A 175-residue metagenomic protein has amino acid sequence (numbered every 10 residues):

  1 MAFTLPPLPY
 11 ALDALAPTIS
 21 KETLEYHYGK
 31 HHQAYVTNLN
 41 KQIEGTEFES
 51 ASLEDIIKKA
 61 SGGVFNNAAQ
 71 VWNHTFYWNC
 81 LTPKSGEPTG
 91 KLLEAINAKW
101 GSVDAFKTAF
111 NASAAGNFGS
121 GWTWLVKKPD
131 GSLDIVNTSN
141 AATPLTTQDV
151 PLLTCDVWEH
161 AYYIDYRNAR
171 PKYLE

Functional and structural regions predicted by a protein language model:
M1-E175: Feature for soluble, non-membrane regions of globular proteins
